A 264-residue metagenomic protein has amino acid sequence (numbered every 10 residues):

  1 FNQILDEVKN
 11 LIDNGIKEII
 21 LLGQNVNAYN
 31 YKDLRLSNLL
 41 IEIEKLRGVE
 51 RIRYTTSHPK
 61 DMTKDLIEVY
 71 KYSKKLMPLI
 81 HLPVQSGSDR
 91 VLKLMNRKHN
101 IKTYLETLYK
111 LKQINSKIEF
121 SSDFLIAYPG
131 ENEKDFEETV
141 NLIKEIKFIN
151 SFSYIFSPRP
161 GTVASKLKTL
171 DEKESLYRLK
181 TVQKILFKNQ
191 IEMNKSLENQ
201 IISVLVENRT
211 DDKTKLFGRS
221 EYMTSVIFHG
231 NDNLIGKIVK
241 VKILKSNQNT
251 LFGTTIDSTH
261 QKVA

Functional and structural regions predicted by a protein language model:
F1-N2, Q24: Hydrophobic, well-structured modules enriched for small/aliphatic residues and gly/pro motifs, marking either
I4, L21, Y54, L82 (+6 more regions): Conserved, mostly hydrophobic/aromatic
I4, L36, Y104, F136-T139 (+1 more regions): Aromatic/hydrophobic pocket-lining residues that form the small-molecule binding cavity in soluble enzyme cores
I12-E133, K144: Conserved SAM/AdoMet-binding glycine-rich loop
Y29-E44, G48-V49, L94-K98, F156-K188: Radical SAM enzyme [4Fe-4S]-AdoMet core and its adjacent flexible, acidic and glycine-rich loops/tails across
P158, S165-A264: Terminal RNA-binding accessory module
